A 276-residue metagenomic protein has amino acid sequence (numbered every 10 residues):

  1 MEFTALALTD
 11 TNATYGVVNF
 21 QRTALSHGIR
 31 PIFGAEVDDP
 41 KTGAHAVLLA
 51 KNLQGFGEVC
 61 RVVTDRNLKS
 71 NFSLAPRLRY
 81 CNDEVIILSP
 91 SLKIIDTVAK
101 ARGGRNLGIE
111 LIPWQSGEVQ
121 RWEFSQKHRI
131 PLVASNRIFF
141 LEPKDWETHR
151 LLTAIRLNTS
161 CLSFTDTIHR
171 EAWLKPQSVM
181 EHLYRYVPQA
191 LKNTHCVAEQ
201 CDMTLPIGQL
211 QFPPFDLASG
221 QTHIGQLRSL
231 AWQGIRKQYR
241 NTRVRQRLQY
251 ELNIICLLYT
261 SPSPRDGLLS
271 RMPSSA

Functional and structural regions predicted by a protein language model:
M1-S261: Phosphodiester-processing cores and adjacent nucleic acid-binding clamps
Y259-A276: Single conserved hydrophobic/aromatic residue that forms the stacking wall/gate of nucleotide- or nucleobase-binding
